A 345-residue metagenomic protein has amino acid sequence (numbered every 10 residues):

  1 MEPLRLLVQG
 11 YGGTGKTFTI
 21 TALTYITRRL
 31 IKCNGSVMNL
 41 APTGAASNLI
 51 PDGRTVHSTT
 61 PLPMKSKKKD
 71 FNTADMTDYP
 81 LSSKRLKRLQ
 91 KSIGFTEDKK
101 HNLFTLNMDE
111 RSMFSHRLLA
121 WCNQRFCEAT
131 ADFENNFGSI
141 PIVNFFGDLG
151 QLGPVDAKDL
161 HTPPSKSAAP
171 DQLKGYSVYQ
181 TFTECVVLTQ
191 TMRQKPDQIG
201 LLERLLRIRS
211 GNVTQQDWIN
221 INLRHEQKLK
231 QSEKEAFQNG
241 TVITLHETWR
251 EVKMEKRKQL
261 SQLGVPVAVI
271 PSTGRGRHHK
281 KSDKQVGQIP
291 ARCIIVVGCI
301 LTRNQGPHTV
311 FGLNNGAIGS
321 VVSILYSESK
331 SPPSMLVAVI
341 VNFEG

Functional and structural regions predicted by a protein language model:
M1-G345: Conserved ATP-binding/catalytic motifs of P-loop helicase motor domains
